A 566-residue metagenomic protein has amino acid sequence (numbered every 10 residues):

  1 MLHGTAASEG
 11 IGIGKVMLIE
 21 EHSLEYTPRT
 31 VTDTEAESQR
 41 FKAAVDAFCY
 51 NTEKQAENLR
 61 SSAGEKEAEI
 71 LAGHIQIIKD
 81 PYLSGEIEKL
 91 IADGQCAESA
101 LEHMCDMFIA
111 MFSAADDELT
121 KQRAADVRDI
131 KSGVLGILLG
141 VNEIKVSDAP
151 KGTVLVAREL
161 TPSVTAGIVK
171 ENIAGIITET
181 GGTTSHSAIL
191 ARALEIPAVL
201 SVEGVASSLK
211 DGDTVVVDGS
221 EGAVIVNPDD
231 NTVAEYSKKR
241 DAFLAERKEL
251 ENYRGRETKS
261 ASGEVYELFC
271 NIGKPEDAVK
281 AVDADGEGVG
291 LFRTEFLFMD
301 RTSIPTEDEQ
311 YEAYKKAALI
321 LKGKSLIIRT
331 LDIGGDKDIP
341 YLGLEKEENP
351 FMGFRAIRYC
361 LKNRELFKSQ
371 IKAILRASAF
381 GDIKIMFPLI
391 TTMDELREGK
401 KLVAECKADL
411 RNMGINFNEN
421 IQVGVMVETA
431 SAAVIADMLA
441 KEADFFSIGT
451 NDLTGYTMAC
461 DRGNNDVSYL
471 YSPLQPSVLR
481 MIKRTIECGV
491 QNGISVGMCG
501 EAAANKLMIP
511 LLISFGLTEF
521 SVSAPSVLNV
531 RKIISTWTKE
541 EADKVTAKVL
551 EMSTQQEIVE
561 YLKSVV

Functional and structural regions predicted by a protein language model:
M1-I320, L326-I333, N363, Q370-I371 (+3 more regions): Non-catalytic, soluble scaffold/interaction modules
R247-V566: Conserved alpha/beta-domain cores
